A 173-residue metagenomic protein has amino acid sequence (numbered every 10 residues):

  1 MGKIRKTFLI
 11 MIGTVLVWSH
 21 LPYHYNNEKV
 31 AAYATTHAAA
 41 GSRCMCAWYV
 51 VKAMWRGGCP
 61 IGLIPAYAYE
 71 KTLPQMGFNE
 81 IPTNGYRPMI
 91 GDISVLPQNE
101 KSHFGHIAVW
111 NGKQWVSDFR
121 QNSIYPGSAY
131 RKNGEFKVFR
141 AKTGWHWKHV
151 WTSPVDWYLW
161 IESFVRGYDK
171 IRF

Functional and structural regions predicted by a protein language model:
M1-L9: N-terminal Sec-pathway targeting helices
R5-K6, Y23-N26, S42, T83 (+1 more regions): Residues at the start of alpha-helices and the adjacent loop-to-helix junctions
V15-I64, Y158-R172: N-terminal capping segments
Y23-T36, K71-Y86, F136: Mature, folded catalytic cores of secreted/periplasmic enzymes
H24-Y25, T35-T36, H103-F173: Aromatic- and glycine-rich peptidoglycan recognition patches
G62-S128: ...with weaker cross-activation on analogous glycine-rich loops/strands in unrelated enzymes
